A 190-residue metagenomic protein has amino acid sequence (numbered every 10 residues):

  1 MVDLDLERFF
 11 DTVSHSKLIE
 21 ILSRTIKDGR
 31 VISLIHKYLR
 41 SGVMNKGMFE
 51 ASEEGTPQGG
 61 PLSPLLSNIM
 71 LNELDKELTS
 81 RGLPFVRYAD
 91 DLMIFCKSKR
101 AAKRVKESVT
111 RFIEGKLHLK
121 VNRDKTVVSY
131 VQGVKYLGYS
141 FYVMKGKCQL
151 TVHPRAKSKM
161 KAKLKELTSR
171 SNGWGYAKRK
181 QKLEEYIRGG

Functional and structural regions predicted by a protein language model:
M1-G133: Conserved polymerase palm-domain catalytic core
K17-I21, D91, K163-E166, Y186-G190: A general alpha-helix detector
R40, K116-R188: A conserved non-catalytic segment of reverse transcriptases and RNA-directed RNA polymerases corresponding to the late
